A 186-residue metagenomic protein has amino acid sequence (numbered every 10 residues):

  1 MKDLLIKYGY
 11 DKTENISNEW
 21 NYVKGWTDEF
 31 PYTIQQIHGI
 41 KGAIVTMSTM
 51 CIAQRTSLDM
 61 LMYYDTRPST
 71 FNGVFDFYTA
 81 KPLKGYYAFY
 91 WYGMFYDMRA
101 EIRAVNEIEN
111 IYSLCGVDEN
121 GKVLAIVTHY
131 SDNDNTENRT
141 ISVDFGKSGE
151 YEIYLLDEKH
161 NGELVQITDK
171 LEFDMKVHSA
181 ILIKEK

Functional and structural regions predicted by a protein language model:
I6-D11: Short helix-capping segments at alpha-helix termini
S17-S113, E119: Aromatic/acidic polysaccharide-binding cleft in carbohydrate-active enzymes
E107-K147, H178: Carbohydrate-binding surface patches
D144-H160: Solvent-exposed beta-hairpin/edge-strand motifs
N161-I167: Short beta-strand and strand-turn-strand segments in soluble, beta-rich domains
I167-K186: C-terminal beta-strand-rich structural cap/linker in extracellular carbohydrate-active enzymes
